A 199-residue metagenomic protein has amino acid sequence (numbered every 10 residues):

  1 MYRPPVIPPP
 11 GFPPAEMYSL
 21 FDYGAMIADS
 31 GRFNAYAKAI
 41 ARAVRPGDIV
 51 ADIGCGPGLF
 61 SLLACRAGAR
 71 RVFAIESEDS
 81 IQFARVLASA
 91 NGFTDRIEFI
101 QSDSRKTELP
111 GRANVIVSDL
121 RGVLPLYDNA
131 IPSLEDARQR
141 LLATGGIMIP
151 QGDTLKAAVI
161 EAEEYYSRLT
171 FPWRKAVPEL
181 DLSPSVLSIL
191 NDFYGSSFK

Functional and structural regions predicted by a protein language model:
M1-I53, G58-K199: Class I SAM-binding transferase module
